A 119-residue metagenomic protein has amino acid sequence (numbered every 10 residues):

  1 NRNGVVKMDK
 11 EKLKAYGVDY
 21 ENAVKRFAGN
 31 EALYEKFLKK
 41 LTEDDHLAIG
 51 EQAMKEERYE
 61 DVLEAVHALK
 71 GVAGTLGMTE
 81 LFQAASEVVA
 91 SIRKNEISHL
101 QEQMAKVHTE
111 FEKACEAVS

Functional and structural regions predicted by a protein language model:
N1-S119: Two-component system phosphorelay core
